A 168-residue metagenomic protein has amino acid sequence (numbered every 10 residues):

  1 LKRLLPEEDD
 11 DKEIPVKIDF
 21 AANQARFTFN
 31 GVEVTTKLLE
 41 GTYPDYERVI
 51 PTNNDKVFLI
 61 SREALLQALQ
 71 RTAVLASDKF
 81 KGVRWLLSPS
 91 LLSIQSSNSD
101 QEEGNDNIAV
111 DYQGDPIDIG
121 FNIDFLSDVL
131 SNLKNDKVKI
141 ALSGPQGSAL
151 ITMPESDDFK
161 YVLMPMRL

Functional and structural regions predicted by a protein language model:
L1-L39, N54-L168: DNA polymerase processivity clamps
T42: Glycine-rich, pocket-lining loop/helix-strand segments that form or immediately flank
V49-T52: Short hinge/gating elements
